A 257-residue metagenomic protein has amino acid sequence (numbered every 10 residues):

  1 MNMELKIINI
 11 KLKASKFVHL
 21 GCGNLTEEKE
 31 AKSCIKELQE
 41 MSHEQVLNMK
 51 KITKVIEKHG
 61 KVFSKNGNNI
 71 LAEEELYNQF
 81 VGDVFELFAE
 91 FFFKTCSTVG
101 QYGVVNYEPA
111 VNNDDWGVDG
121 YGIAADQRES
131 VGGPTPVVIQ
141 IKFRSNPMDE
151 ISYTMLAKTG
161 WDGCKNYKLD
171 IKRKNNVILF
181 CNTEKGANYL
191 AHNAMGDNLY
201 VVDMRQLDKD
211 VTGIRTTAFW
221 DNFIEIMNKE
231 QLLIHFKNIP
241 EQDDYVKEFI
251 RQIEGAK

Functional and structural regions predicted by a protein language model:
M1-K257: Mixed-charge (Asp/Glu-Lys/Arg
